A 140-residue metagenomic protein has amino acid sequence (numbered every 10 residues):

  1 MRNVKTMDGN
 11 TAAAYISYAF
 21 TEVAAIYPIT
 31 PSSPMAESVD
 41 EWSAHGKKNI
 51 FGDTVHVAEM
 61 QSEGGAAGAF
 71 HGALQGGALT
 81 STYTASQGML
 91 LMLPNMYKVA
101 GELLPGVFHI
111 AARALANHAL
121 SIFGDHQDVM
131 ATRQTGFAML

Functional and structural regions predicted by a protein language model:
M1-A131: Thiamine diphosphate
A131-M139: Acidic/polar active-site rim loop that often engages polyanionic ligands
